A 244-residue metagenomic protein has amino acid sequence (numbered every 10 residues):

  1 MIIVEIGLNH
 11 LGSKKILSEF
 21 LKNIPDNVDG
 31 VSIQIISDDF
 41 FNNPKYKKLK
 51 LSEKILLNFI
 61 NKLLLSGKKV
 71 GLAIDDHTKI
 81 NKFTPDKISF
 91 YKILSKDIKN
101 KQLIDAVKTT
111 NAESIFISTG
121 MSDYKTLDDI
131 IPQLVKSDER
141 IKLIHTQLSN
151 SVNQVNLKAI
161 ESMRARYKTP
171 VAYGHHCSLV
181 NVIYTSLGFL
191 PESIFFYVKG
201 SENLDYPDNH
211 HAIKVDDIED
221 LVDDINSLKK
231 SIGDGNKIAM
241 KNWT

Functional and structural regions predicted by a protein language model:
M1-T244: Catalytic cores and adjacent flexible loops of soluble metabolic enzymes that perform enolate/carbanion chemistry on
